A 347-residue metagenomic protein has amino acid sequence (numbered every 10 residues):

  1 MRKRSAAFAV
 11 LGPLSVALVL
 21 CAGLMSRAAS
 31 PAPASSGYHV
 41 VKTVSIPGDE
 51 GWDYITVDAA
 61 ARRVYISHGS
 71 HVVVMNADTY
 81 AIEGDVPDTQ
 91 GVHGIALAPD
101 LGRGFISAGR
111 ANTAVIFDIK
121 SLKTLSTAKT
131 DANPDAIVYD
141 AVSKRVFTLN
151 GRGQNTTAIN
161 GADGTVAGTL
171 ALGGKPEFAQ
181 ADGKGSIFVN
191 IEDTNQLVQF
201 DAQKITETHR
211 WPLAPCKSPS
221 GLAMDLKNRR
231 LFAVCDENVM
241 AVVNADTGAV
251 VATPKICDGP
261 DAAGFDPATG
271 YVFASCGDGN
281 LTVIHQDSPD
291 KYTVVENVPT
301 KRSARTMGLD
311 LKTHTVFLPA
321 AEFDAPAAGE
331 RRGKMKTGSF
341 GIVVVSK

Functional and structural regions predicted by a protein language model:
M1-L14: Bacterial N-terminal signal peptides that target proteins for export
A17, C21-K347: Predominantly soluble domains enriched in secretory-pathway, periplasmic, or organellar proteins
